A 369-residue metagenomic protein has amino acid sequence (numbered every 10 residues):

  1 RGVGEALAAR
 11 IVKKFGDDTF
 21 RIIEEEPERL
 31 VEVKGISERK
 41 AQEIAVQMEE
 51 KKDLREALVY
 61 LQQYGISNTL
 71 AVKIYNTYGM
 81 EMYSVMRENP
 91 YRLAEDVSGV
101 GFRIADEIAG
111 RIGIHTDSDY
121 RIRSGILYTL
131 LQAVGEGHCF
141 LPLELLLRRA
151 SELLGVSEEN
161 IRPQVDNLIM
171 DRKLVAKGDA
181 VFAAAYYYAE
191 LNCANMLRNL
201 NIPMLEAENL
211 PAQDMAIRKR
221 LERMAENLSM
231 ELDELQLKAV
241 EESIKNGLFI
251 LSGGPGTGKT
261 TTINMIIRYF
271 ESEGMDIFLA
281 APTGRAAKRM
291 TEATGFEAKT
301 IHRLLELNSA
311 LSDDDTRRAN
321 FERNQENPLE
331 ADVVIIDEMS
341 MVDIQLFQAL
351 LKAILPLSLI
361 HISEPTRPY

Functional and structural regions predicted by a protein language model:
R1-D179, N264: Accessory alpha-helical DNA-binding modules that contact the DNA backbone or grooves
G4, G295-F296, L351-K352: Short, solvent-exposed amphipathic alpha-helical segments in soluble enzyme and RNA/protein-processing domains
L146, A298-H302, H361: Histidine-centered active-site/metal-ligand motif
E152, E159, V175-V333: ASCE P-loop NTPase motor cores of helicases and related translocases
E338: Walker B catalytic acidic pair
Q345-S358: Short, conserved "post-DEAD/DEAH" coupling segment immediately C-terminal to helicase motif II within the SF2/RecA-like
I360-Y369: Single conserved hydrophobic/aromatic residue that forms the stacking wall/gate of nucleotide- or nucleobase-binding
